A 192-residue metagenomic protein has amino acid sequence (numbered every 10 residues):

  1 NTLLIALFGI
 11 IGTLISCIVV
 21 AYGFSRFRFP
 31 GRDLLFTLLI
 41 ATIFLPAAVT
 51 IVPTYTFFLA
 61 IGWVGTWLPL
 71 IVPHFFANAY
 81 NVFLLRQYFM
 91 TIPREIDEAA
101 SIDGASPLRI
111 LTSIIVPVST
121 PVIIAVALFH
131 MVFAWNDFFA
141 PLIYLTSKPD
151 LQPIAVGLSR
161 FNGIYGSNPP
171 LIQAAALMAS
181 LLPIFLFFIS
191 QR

Functional and structural regions predicted by a protein language model:
N1-R192: A structural signal for multi-pass alpha-helical bundles of membrane permease subunits that mediate small-molecule
